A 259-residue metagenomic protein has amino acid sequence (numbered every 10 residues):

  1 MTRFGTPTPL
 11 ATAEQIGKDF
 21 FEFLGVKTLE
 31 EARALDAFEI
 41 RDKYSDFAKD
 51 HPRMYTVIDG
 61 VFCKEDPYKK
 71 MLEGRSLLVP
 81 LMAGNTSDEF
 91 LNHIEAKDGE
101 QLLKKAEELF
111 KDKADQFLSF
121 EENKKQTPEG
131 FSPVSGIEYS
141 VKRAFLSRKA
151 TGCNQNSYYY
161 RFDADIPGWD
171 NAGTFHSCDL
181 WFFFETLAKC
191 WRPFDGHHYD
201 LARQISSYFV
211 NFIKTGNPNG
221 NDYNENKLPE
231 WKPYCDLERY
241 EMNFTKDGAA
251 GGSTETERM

Functional and structural regions predicted by a protein language model:
M1-L10: Primarily recognizes the serine-hydrolase "nucleophile elbow" in alpha/beta-hydrolase and SGNH/GDSL folds
R3, F23, K27, E31-A34 (+3 more regions): Substrate-gating cap/lid region and adjacent catalytic-acid/histidine neighborhood within extracellular/lumenal
P9-F21: Alpha/beta-hydrolase active-site loop
N171, A250-M259: C-terminal lobe and pocket-closing loops of periplasmic/extracytoplasmic Venus-flytrap solute-binding proteins
I205: C-terminal catalytic lobe of FAD-dependent flavoproteins
T215, N219-T254: Mature extracytoplasmic/periplasmic domains
